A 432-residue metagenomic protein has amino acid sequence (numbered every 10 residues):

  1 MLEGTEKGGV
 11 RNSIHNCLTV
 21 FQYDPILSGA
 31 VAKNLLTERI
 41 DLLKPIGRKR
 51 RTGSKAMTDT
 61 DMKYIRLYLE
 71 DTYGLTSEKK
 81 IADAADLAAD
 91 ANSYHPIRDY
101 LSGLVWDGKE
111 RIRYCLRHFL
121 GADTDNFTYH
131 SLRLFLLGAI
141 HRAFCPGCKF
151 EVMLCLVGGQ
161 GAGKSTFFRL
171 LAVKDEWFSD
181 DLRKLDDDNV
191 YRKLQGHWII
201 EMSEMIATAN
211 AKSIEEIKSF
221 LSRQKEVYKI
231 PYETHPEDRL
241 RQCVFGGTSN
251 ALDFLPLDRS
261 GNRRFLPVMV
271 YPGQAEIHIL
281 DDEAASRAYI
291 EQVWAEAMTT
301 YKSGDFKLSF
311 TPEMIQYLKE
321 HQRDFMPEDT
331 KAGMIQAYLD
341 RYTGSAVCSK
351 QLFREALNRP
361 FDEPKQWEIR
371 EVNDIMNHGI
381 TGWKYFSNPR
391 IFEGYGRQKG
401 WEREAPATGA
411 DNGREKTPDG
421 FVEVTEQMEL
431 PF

Functional and structural regions predicted by a protein language model:
M1-R111, N126, H130, D362-E363 (+4 more regions): N-terminal nucleic-acid engagement/recognition segments and initiation subdomains in replication, restriction
A85-Q195, I199, L357: P-loop NTPase catalytic core of nucleic-acid-dependent motor ATPases
V190-Q195, I230-T248: AAA+/SF3 P-loop NTPase mechanochemical coupling elements
I199-L221, P256-G261: Conserved AAA+/SF3 P-loop NTPase catalytic/coupling segment centered on the Walker-B
I214-E237: Conserved catalytic/switch belt of AAA+ P-loop NTPases
L257-A275: A short helix-turn-beta junction within AAA+ P-loop NTPase domains corresponding to the substrate/partner-engaging
T300-G344: Conserved alpha/beta core segments of nucleic-acid transaction machinery
S349-F361: DNA-recognition alpha helix
